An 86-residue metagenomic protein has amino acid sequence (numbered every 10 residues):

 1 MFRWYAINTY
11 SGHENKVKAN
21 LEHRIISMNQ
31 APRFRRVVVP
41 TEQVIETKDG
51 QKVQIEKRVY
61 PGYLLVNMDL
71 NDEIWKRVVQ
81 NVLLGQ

Functional and structural regions predicted by a protein language model:
M1-Q86: Acidic-enriched and Gly/Ser
